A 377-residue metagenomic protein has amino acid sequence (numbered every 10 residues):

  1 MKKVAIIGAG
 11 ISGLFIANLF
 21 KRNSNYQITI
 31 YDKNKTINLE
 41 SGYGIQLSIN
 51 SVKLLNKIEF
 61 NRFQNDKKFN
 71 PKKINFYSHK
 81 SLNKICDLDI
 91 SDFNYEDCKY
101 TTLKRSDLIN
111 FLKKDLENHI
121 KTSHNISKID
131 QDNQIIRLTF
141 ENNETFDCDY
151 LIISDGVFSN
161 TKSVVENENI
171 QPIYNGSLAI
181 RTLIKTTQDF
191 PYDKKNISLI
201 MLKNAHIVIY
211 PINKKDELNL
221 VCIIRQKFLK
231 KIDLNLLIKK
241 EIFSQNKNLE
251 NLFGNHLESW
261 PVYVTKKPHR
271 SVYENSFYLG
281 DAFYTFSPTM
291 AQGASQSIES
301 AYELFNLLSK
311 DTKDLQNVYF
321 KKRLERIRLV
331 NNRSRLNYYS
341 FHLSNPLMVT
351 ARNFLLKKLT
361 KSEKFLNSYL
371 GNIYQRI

Functional and structural regions predicted by a protein language model:
K3, Y26-Q27, E217: Residues at the starts of beta-strands that form the adenosine-phosphate
V4, K21, S48-V165, I170-L183 (+2 more regions): Conserved N-terminal helical subregion
A5-N23, I152, L257-L343: Conserved mid-domain beta->alpha element of the FAD-binding
S12, T36, F158: Conserved Rossmann-like nucleotide-cofactor binding loop
K21-S41: Glycine-rich FAD pyrophosphate-binding loop
T36-L54: Conserved N-terminal glycine-rich FAD pyrophosphate-binding loop of Rossmann-like flavoproteins
K84-Y100, K104-I109, K185-S259: Conserved FAD/dinucleotide-binding core of flavoprotein oxidoreductases
N353-I377: C-terminal auxiliary extensions adjacent to catalytic cores
